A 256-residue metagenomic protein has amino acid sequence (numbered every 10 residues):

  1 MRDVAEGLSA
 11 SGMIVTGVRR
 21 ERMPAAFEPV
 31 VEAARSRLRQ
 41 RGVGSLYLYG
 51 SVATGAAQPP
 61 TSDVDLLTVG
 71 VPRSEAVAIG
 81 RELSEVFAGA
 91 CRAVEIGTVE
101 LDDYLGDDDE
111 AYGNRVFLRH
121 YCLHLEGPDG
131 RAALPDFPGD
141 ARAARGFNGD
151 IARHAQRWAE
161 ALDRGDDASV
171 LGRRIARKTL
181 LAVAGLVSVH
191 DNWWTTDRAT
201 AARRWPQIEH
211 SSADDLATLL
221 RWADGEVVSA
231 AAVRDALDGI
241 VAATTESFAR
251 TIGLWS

Functional and structural regions predicted by a protein language model:
M1-L46, S211-T218, W255-S256: Helical scaffold of the NTase/Pol beta-like nucleotidyltransferase catalytic core
R2-A26, V77-L171: Conserved NTP/Mg2+-binding pocket subregion across the NTase superfamily
R2-E6, A132-S256: Conserved nucleotidyltransferase catalytic core and NTase-mimicking acidic/glycine-rich helix/loop elements in nucleic
V30-G42, L83-C91, F248: Hydrophobic, Leu/Ile/Phe/Ala-enriched alpha-helical segments that form helix-helix packing faces
S36-R37, T54-A57, S169: Short, flexible, glycine/charge-rich loop motifs used to bind or transfer phosphoryl groups or to couple energy/partner
G44-L46, A93-V99, L254: Short glycine-rich, low-complexity/disordered patches
G50-E82, E95-T98: Catalytic metal-binding acidic patch
